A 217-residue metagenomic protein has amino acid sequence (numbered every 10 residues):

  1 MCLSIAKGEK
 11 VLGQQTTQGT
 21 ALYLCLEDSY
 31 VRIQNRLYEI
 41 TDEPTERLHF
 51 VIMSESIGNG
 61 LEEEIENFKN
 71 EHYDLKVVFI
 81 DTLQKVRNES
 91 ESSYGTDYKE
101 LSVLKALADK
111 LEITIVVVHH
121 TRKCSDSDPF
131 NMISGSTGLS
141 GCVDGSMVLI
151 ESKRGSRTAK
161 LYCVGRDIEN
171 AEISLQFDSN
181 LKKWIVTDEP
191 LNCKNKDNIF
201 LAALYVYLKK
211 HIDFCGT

Functional and structural regions predicted by a protein language model:
M1-G13: Walker A/P-loop NTP-binding motif
K10, Q15-K99, A106, F177-K182 (+2 more regions): Conserved inter-motif catalytic segment of the P-loop NTP-binding fold
T17, V31, G155-R157, E169-A171 (+1 more regions): Short loop/turn segments at connectors of secondary-structure elements within structured domains
L22-L24, V77, G95-I185: Phosphate-binding/switch region of NTP-binding enzymes
R166-G216: Conserved alpha/beta core segments of nucleic-acid transaction machinery
